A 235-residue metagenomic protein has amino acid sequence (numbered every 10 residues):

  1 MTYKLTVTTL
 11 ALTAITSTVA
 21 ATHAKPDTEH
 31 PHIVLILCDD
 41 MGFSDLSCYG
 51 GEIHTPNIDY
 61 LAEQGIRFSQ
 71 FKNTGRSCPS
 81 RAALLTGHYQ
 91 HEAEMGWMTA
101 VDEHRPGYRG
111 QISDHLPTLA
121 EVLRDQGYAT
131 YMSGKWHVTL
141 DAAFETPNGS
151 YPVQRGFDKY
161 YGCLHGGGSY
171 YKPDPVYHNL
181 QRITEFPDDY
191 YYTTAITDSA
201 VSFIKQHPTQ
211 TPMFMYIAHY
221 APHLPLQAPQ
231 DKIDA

Functional and structural regions predicted by a protein language model:
M1-T2, F214: Universal eukaryotic N-terminal targeting presequences
T2-V19: Gram-negative bacterial Sec-dependent N-terminal signal peptides
A14-A235: Formylglycine-dependent sulfatase
